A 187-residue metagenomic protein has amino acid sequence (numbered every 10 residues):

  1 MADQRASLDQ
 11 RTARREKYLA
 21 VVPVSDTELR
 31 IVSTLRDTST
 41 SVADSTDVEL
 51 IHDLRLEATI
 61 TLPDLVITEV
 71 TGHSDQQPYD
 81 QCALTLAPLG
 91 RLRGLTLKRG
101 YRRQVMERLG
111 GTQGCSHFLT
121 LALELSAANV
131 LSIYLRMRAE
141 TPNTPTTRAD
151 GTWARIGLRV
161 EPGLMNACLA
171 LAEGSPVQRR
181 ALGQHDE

Functional and structural regions predicted by a protein language model:
M1-Q4, E187: Basic/polar N-terminal segments that are highly enriched at the extreme N-terminus, encompassing both cleavable
D3-R30, T34-S45, I51-D53, T61-P63: N-terminal intrinsically disordered, cationic/polar leader segments that include organellar targeting peptides
L35-E187: Active-site- and interface-proximal helix/loop "cap" or "latch" segments in soluble metabolic and energy-transducing
